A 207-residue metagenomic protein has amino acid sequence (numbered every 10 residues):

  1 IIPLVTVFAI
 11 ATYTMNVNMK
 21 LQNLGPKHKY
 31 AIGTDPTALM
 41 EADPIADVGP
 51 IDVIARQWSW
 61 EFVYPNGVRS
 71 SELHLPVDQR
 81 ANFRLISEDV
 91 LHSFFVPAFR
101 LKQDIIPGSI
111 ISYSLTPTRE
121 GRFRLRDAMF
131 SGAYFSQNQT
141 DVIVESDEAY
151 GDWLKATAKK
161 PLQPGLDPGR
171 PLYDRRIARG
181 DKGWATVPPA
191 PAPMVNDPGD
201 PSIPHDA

Functional and structural regions predicted by a protein language model:
I1-E61, N66, D152-A207: Extracytoplasmic entry segments of secretory-pathway proteins
G49, Q57-V63, V68-N138: Membrane-embedded segments
V142-S146: Interdomain boundary/hinge segments at the C-termini of tandem beta-sandwich modules
E148-Y150: Short, glycine/proline-biased beta-turn/loop segments that scaffold the active-site neighborhood
